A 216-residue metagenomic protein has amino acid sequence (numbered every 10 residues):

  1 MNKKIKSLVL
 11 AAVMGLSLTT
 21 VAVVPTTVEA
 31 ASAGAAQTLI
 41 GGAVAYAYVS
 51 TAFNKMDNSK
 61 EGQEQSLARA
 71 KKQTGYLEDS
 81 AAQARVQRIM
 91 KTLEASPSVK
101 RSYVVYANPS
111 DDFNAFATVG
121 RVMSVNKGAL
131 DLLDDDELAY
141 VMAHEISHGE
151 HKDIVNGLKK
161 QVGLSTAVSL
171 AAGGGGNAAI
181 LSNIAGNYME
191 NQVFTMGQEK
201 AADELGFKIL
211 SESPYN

Functional and structural regions predicted by a protein language model:
M1-A12: Bacterial N-terminal signal peptides that target proteins for export
A11-T20: Bacterial N-terminal signal peptides
T20-A30: Sec/Tat signal peptide C-region and signal peptidase I cleavage site
A31-G163, K208, E212-S213: Peri-catalytic and regulatory segments of divalent metal-dependent proteins
V155-I184: Post-HEXXH active-site segment of zinc metalloproteases
N177-N216: Metalloprotease/metallohydrolase-associated module, dominated by Zn2+-dependent proteases
